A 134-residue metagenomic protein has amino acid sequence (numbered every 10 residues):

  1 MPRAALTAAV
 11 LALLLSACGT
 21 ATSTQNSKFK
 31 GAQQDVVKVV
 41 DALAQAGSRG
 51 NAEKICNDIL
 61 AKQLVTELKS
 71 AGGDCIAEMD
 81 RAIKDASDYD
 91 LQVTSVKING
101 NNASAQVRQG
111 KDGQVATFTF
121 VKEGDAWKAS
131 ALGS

Functional and structural regions predicted by a protein language model:
M1-A8: Bacterial N-terminal signal peptides that target proteins for export
L14-A17: C-terminal motif of bacterial Sec signal peptides marking the signal peptidase cleavage site
G19-T22: Bacterial signal peptide processing site
G31-G50: Short, aromatic-enriched amphipathic alpha-helices that serve as compact interaction elements
L43, I55, F120: Hydrophobic pocket/interface hotspot
R49-E67: Short, well-ordered alpha-helical segments enriched in acidic and aromatic residues
L68, G73-T117, G133-S134: Surface-exposed, charged secondary-structure patches
A116-A126: Short beta-strand segments and strand-loop junctions that repeat across beta-rich extracellular domains
